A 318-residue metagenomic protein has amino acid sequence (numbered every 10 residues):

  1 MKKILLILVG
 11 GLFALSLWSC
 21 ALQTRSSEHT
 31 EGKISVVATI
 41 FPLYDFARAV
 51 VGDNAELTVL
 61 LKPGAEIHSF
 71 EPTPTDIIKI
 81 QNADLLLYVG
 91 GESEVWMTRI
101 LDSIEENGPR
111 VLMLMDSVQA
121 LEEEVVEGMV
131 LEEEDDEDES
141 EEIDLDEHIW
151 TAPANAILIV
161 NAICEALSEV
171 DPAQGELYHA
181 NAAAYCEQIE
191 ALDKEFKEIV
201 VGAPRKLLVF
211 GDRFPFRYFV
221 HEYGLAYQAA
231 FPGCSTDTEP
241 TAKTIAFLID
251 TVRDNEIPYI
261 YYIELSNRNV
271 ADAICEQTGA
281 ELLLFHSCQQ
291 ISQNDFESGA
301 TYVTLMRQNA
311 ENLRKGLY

Functional and structural regions predicted by a protein language model:
M1-I4: Positively charged n-region of N-terminal signal peptides that target proteins for export
L6-V9, N82: Internal alpha-helical transmembrane segments of multi-pass membrane proteins, especially GPCRs
L8-S16: Bacterial N-terminal signal peptides
C20-Y318: Extracytoplasmic metal-acquisition and chelation regions
